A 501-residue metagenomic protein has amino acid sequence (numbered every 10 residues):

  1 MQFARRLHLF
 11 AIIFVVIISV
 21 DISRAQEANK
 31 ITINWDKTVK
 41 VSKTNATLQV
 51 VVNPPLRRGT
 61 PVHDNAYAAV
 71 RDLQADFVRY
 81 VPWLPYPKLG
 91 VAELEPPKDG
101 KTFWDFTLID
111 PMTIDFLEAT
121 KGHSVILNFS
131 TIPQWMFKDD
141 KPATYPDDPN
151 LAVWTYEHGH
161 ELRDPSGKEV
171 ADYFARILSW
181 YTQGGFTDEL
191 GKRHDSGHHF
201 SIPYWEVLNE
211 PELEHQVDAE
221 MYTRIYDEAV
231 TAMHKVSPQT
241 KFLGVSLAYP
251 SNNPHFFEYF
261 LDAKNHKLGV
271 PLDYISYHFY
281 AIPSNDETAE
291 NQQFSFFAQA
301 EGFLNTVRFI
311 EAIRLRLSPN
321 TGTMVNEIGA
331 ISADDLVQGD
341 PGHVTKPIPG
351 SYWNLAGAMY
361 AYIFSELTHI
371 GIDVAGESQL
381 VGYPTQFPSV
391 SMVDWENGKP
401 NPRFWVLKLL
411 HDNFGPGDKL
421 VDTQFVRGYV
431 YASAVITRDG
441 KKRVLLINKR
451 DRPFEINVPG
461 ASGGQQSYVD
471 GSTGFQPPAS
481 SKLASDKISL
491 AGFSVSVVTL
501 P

Functional and structural regions predicted by a protein language model:
H8-S19: Bacterial N-terminal signal peptides
A25-D76: Mature N-terminal, pre-catalytic/accessory segment of carbohydrate-active enzymes
L56-V70, P254-N265, G357-F364: Short, acidic/polar
L73-F296: Substrate-binding cleft and catalytic face of glycoside hydrolase catalytic domains, especially the flexible beta-alpha
I282-G339, G398-K399: Glycoside hydrolase catalytic-domain groove-lining segments
V325-F414, D418-Y431: Aromatic/acidic polysaccharide-binding cleft in carbohydrate-active enzymes
V426-S462, V469-G471, F493-V497: Carbohydrate-binding surface patches
A479-P501: C-terminal beta-strand-rich structural cap/linker in extracellular carbohydrate-active enzymes
